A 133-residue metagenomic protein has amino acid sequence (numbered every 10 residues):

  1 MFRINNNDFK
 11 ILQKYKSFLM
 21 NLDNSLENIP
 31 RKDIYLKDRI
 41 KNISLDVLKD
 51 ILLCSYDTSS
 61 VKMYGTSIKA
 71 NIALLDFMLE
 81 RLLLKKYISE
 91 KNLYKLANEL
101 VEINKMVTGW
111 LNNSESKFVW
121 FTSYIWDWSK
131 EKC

Functional and structural regions predicted by a protein language model:
M1-C133: Amphipathic alpha-helical assembly/interaction segments
